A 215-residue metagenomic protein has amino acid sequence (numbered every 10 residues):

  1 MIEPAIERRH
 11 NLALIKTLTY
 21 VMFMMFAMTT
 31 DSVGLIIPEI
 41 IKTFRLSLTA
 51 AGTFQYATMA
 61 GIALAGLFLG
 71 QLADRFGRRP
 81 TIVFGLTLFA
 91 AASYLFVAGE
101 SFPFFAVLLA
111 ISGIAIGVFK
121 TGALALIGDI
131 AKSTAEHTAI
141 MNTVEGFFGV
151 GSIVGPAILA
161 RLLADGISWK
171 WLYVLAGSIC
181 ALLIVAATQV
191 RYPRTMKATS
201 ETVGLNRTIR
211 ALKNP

Functional and structural regions predicted by a protein language model:
I2-H10, Y192-P215: Juxtamembrane intracellular "pre-TM" segments in multi-pass secondary transporters
L14-K42, L46-L48, K120, L124: Extracytoplasmic
L18-T19, P103-L109: Short hydrophobic/alpha-helical segments at membrane-entry points of transmembrane helices in Major Facilitator
D31, T58-L67, I153: Residue-level signature of mid-helix packing/kink "hotspots" within the transmembrane helices of 12-pass Major
L64-P103: Conserved MFS/SLC helix-loop-helix module at the cytosolic interface between two early adjacent transmembrane helices
F102-F104, T143-R191: Helix-loop-helix hairpin linking two adjacent transmembrane segments in secondary transporters
L108-G146: Cytoplasmic helix-loop-helix junction between adjacent transmembrane helices in 12-TM secondary transporters
